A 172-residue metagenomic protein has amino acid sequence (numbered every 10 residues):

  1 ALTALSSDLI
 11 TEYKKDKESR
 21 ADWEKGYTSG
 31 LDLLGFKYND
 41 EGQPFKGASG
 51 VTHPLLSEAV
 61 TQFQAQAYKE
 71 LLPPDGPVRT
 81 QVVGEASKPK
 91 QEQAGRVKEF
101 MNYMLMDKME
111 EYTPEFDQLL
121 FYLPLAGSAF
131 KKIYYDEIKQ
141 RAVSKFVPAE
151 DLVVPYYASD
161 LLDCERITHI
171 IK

Functional and structural regions predicted by a protein language model:
A1-K172: Extended, helix-rich architectural segments
